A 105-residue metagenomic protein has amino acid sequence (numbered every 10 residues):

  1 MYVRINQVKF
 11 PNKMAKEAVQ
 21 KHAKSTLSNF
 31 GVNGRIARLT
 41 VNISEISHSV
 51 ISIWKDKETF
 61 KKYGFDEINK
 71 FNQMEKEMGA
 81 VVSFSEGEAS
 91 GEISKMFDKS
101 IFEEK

Functional and structural regions predicted by a protein language model:
M1-N72, K76-K105: Short S/T/G/P-rich N-terminal loop/turn motif that feeds into the first structured element of a domain
